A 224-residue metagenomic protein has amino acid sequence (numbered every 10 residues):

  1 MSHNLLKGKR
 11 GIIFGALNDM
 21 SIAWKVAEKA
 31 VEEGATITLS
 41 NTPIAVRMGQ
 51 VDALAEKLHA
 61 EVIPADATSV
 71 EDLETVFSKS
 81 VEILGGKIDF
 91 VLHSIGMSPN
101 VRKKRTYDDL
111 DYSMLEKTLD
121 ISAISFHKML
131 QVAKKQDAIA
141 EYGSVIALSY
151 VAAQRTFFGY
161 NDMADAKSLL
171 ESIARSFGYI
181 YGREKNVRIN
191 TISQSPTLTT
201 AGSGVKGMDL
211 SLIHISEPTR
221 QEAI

Functional and structural regions predicted by a protein language model:
H3-L39: Canonical Rossmann dinucleotide-binding motif of NAD(H)/NADP(H)-dependent dehydrogenases/reductases, specifically
G15-K25, G96-E184, S193-T199: Catalytic loop of short-chain dehydrogenase/reductase
A35-V51: Conserved glycine-rich Rossmann-like NAD(P)H-binding loop of the short-chain dehydrogenase/reductase
A55-K57, I63-E74, S78-T118, K135 (+3 more regions): Conserved mid-core segment of classical short-chain dehydrogenase/reductases
I213-I224: Single conserved hydrophobic/aromatic residue that forms the stacking wall/gate of nucleotide- or nucleobase-binding
